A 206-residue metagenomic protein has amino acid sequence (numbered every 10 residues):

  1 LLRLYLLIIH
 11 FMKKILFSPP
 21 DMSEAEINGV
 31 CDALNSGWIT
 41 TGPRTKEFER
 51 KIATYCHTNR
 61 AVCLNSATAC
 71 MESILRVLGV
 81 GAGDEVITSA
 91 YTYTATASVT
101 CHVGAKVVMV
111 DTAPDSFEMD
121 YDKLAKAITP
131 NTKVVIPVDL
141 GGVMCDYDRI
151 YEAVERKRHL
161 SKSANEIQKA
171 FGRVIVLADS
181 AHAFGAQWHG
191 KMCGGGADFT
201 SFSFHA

Functional and structural regions predicted by a protein language model:
L1-F11: Short, Lys/Arg-enriched N-terminal segments with co-localized hydrophobic residues within the first ~10-30 amino acids
I9-I39, P43: N-terminal "arm"/small-domain region of PLP-dependent enzymes with the aminotransferase-like
W38-E85, V99-C101, M109, R158-K162: Phosphate-binding glycine-rich loop
R50, D148, K191: Active-site phosphate/pyrophosphate- and oxyanion-stabilizing loops and adjacent acidic/basic residues in soluble
R76-S180, Q187: PLP-dependent aminotransferase-like
D198: Receiver (REC) domain switch/active-site residues of two-component response regulators
S201-A206: Active-site PLP-lysine loop of aminotransferase-like
